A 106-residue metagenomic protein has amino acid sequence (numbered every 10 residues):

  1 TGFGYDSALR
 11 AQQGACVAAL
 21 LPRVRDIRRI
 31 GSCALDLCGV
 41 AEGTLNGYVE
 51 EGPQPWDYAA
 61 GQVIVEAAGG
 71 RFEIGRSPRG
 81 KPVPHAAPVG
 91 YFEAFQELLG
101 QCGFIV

Functional and structural regions predicted by a protein language model:
T1-V106: An extended, acidic
